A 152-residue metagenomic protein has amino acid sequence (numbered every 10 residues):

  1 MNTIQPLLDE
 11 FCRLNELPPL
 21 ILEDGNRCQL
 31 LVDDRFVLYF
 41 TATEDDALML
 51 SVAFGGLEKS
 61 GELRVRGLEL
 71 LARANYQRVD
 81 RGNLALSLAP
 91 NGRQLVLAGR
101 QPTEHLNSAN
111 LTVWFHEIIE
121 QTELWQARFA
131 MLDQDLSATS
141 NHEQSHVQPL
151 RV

Functional and structural regions predicted by a protein language model:
M1-T43: Charge-rich, low-complexity N-terminal segments
L7, F11, E62-R73, F115-I118: Short, Φ-rich (hydrophobic/aromatic) sequence segments
C28, A47-L48, R93-L95: Hydrophobic residues embedded in beta-strands of well-ordered beta-sheets
T41-A42, D46-G56: A short acidic-to-branched-hydrophobic micro-motif
G55-Q94, A98: Short, internal acidic amphipathic alpha-helical interface segments that mediate docking to partner proteins
A85-S87, L95-E104, S108, A127-F129: Charged, low-complexity intrinsically disordered regions
H105-Q134: A contiguous, mid-protein "functional segment" used to position or interact with cofactors/ions or partner subunits
A130-V152: Short, highly charged C-terminal tails/helix-capping segments
